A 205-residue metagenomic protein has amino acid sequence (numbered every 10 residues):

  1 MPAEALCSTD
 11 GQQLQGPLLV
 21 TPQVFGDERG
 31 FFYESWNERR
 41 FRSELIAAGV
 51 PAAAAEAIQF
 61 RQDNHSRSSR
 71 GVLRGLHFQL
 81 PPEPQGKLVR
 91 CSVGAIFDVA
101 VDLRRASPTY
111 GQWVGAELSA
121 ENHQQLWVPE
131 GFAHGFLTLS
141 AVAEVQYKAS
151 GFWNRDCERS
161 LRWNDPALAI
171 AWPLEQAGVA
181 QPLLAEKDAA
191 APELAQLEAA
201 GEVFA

Functional and structural regions predicted by a protein language model:
M1-E121, S140-V142, A149-A205: Non-catalytic, conserved peripheral segments adjacent to functional cores
G94, F132-A133: Short, charged beta-turn/beta-strand-edge "cap" motif at the junction between a beta-strand and an adjacent loop
V99, L126, H134-L139: Short beta-strand His + acidic residue motifs that chelate non-heme Fe in jelly-roll/DSBH and cupin folds
A133, E144-Q146: A short beta-strand-loop-alpha-helix capping motif that often carries His-Thr
